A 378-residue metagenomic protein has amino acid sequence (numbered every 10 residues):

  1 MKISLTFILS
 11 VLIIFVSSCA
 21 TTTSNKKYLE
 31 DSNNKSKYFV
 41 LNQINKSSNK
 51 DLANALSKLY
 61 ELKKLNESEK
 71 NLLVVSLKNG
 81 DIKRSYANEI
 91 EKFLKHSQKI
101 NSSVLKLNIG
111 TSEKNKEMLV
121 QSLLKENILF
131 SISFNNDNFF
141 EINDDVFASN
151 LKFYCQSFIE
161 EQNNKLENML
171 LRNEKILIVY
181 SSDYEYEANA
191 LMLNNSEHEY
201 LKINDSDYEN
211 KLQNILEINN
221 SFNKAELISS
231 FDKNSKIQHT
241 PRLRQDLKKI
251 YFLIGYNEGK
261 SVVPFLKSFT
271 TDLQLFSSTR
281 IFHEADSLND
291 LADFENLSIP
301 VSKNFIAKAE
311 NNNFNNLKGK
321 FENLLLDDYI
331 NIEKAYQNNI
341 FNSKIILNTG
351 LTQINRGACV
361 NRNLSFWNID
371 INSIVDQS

Functional and structural regions predicted by a protein language model:
K2-S10, C19-S378: Extracytosolic ligand-binding ectodomains
